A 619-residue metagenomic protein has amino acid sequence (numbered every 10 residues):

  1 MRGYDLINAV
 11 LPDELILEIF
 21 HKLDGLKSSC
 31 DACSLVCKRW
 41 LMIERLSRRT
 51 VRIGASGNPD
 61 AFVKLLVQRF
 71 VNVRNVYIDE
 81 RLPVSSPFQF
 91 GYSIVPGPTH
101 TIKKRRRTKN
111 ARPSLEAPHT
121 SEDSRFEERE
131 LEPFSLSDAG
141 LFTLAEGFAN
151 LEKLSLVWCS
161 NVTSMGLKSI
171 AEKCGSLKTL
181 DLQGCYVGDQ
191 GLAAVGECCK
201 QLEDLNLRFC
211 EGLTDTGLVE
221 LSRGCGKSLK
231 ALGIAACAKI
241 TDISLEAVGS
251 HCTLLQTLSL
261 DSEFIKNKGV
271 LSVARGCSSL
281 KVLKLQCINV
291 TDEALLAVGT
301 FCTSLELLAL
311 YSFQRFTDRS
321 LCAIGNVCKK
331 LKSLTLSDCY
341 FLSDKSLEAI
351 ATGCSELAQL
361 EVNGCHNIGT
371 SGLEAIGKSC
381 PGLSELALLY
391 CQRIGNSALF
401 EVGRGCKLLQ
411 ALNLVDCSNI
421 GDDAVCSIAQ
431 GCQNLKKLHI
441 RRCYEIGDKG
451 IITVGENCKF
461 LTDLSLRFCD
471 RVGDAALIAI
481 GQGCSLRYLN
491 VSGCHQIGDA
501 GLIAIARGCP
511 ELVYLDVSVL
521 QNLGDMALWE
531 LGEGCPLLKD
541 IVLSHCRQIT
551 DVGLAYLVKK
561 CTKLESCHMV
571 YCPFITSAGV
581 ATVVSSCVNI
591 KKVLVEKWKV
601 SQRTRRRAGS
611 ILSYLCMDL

Functional and structural regions predicted by a protein language model:
M1-G184, G188-S222, G226-I234, A238-T241 (+14 more regions): N-terminal adaptor-interaction module of cullin-RING ubiquitin ligase components
S85-P87, I94-E130, T216, G224-C225 (+8 more regions): C-terminal capping region of solenoid repeat domains
